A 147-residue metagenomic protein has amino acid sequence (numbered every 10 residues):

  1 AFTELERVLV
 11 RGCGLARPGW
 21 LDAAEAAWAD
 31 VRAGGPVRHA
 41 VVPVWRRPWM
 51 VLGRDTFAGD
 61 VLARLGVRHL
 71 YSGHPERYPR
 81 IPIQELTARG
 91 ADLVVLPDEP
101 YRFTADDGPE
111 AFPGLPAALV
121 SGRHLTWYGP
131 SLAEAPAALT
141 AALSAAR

Functional and structural regions predicted by a protein language model:
A1-R147: N-terminal ligand-binding lobe of clamshell/alpha-beta domains
